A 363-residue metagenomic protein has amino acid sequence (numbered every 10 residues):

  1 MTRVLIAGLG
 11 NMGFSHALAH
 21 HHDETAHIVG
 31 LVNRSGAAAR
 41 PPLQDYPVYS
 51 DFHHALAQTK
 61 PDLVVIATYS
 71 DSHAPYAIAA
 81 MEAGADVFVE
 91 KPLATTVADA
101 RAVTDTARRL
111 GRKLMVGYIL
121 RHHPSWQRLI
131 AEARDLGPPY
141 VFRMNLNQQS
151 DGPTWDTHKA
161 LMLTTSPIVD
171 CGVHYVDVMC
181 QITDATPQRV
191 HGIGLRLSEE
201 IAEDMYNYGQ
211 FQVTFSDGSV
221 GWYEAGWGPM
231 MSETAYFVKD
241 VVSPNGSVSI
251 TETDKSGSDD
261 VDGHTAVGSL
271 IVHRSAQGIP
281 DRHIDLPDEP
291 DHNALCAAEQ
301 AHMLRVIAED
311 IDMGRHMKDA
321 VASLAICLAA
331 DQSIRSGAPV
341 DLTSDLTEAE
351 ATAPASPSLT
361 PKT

Functional and structural regions predicted by a protein language model:
M1-L43: N-terminal Rossmann-like dinucleotide-binding module
H16, Y46-T106: Beta-loop-alpha module in the N-terminal Rossmann-like domain of NAD(P)-dependent dehydrogenases, especially those
A26, L63-I66, M303-T363: C-terminal helix-rich "cap/oligomerization" subdomain common to oxidoreductases
V89, L114-V116, I250: Hydrophobic residues in well-ordered beta-strands that form the structural core
D105-K113, Q127-Y140, V242-S243: Basic phosphate/pyrophosphate-binding loop/patch that engages nucleotide-derived ligands
L120-E203, G337: Predominantly a Rossmann-like dinucleotide-binding segment in NAD(P)-dependent oxidoreductases
V176-D262, A297-E309, M313, L346-T363: Contiguous beta-strand/loop segments that form the cofactor/metal-binding neighborhood of enzyme cores
